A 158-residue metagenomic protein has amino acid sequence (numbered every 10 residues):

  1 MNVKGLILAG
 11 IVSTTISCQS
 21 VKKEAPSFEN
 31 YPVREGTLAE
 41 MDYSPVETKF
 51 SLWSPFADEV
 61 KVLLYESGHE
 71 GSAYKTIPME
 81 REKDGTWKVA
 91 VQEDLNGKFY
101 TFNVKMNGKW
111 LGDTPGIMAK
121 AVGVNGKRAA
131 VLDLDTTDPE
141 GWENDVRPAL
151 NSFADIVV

Functional and structural regions predicted by a protein language model:
N2-A9: Sec-dependent signal peptide recognition, specifically the positively charged N-region followed immediately by
I16-S17: C-terminal motif of bacterial Sec signal peptides marking the signal peptidase cleavage site
S20-K49, R81-V158: The feature marks proteins involved in alpha-glucan
W53-V60: Short proline/glycine-enriched turn/loop motifs at strand-loop junctions of beta-rich domains
K61-L63, N103: Beta-strand signatures of extracellular beta-sandwich domains
Y65-G71, N107: Change "in extracellular beta-sheet-rich domains … of secreted and cell-surface proteins" to "in beta-sheet-rich domains
A73-E82: Solvent-exposed serine/threonine-rich low-complexity stretches and specific carbohydrate-binding patches
